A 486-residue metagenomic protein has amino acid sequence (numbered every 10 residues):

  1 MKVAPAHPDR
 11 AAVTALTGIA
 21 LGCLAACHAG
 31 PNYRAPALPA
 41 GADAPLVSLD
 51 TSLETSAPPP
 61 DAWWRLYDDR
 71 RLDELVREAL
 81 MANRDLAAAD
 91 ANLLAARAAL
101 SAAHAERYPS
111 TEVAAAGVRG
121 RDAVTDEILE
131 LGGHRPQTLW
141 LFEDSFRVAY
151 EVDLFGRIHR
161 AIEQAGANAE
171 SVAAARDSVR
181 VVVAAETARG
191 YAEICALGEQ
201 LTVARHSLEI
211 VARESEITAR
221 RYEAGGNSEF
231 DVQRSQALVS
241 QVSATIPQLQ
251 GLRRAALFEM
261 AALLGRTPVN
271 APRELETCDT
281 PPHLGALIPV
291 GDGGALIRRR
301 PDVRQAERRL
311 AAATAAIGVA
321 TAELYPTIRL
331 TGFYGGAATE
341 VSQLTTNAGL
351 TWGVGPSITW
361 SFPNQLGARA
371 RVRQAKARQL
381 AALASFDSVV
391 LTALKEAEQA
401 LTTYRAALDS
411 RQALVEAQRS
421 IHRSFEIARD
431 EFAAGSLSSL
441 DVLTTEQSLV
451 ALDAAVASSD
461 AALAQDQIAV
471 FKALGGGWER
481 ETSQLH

Functional and structural regions predicted by a protein language model:
K2-A6, A11-M81, I128-L129, F142 (+4 more regions): Terminal intrinsically disordered/low-complexity segments used for targeting and assembly
P58-L66, A116-R147, N270-P289, G318 (+2 more regions): Small/polar, glycine/serine/threonine/aspartate-rich low-complexity segments that form flexible
L72-E74, L141-E143, R189, R234 (+3 more regions): Transmembrane beta-barrel architecture of outer-membrane proteins
A87-A88, H104-A105, T138, V152-R180 (+7 more regions): Sec/SRP-type N-terminal targeting helices
A91, A95-A98: Membrane-embedded segments
I158, A167, A174-D292, T403 (+5 more regions): Periplasmic alpha-helical coiled-coil/stalk elements that build and connect Gram-negative outer-membrane
